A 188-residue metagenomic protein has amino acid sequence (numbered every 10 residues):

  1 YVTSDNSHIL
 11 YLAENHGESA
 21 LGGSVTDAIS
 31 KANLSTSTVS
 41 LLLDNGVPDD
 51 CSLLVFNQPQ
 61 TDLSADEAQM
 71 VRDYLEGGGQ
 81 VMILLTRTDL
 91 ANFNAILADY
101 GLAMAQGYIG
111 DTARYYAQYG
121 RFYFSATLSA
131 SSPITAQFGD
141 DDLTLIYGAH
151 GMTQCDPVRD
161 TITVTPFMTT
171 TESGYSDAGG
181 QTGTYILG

Functional and structural regions predicted by a protein language model:
Y1-G188: Short, surface-exposed patches at the edges or C-terminal ends of soluble domains, predominantly
